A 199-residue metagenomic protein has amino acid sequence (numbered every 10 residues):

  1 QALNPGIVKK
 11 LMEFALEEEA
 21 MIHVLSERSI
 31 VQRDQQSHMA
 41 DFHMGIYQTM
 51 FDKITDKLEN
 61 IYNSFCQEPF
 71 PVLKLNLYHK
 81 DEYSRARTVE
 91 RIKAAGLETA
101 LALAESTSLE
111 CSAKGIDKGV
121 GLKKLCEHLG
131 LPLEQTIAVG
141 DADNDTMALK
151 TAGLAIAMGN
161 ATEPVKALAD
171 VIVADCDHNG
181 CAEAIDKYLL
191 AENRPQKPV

Functional and structural regions predicted by a protein language model:
Q1-P5: Active-site-adjacent loop/tail segments of enzyme domains
V8-K10, F14, E18-M21, L25-V139: Conserved acidic, metal-coordinating active-site core of Asp-based, Mg2+-dependent phosphoryl-transfer enzymes
E110-V199: Mg2+-dependent phosphoryl-transfer enzymes with acidic/Ser/Thr/Gly-rich catalytic loops
